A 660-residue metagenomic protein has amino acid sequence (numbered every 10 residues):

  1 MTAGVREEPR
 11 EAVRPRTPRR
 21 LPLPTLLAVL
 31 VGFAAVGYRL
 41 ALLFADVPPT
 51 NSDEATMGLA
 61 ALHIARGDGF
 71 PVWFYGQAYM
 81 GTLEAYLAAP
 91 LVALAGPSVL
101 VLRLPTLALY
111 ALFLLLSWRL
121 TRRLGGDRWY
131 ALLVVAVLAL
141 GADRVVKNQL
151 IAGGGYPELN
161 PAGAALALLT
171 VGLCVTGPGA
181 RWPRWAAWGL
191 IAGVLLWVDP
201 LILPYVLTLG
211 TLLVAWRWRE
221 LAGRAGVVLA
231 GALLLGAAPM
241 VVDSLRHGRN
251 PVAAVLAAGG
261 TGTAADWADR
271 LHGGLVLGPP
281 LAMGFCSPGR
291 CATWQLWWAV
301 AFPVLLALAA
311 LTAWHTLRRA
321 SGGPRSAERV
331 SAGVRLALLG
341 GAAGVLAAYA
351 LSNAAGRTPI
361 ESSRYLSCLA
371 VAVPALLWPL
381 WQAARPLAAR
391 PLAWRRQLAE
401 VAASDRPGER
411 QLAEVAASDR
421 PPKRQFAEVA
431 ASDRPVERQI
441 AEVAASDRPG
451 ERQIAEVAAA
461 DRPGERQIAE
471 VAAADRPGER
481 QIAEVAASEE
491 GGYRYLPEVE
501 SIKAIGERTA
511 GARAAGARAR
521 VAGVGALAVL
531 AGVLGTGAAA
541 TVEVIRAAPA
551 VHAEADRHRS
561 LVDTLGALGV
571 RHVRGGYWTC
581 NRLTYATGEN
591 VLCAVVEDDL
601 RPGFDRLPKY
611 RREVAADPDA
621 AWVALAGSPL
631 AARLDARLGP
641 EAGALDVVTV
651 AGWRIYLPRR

Functional and structural regions predicted by a protein language model:
T2, P9-P15, I64, L166-A187: Membrane-interface transmembrane helices that cradle and orient dolichyl/undecaprenyl
R19-P22, R123, G177-W182, R217-V227 (+3 more regions): Membrane-interface helix-loop-helix junctions at transmembrane boundaries of multi-pass membrane enzymes, predominantly
A41-F44, A85, V99, R103 (+2 more regions): Aromatic- and kink-enriched transmembrane "portal" helix at the membrane-lumen/periplasm boundary that abuts
A55-L62, Y75-P97, E158, P279-G284: Short hydrophobic/aromatic helix or loop-helix immediately within or flanking a transmembrane segment in polytopic
L104-G125, V145, A165: Transmembrane-helix motifs of polytopic, lipid-linked glycan transferases
P183-P200, L209-L212, A232-A237: Membrane-interface alpha helices of multi-pass inner-membrane proteins
P204-L234: Perimembrane helix-loop-helix junctions
E328-R390, E507-G511, R518-R520, V524-G525: Hydrophobic/aromatic-rich transmembrane helices and adjacent perimembrane loops
